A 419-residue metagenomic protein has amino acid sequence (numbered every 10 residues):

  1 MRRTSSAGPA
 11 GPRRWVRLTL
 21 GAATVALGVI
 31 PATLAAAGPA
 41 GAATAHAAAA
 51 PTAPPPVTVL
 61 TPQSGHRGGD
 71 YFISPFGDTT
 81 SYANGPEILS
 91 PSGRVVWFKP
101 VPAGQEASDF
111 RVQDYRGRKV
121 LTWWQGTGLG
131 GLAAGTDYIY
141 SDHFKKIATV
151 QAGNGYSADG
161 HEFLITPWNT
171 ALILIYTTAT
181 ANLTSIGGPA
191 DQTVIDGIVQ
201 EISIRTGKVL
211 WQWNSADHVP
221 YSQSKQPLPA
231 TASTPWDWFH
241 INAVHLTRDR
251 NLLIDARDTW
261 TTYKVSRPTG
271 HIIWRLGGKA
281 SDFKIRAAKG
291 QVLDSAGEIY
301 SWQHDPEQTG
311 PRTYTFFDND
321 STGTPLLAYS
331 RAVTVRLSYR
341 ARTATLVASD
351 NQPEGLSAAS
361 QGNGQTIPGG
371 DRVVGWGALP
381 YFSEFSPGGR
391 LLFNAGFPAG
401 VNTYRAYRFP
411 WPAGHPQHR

Functional and structural regions predicted by a protein language model:
M1-R2, P306: Accessible peptide chain termini
R2-A43: Secretory targeting and sorting signals
A43-R419: Histidine-/acidic-rich catalytic cores in large beta-rich domains
